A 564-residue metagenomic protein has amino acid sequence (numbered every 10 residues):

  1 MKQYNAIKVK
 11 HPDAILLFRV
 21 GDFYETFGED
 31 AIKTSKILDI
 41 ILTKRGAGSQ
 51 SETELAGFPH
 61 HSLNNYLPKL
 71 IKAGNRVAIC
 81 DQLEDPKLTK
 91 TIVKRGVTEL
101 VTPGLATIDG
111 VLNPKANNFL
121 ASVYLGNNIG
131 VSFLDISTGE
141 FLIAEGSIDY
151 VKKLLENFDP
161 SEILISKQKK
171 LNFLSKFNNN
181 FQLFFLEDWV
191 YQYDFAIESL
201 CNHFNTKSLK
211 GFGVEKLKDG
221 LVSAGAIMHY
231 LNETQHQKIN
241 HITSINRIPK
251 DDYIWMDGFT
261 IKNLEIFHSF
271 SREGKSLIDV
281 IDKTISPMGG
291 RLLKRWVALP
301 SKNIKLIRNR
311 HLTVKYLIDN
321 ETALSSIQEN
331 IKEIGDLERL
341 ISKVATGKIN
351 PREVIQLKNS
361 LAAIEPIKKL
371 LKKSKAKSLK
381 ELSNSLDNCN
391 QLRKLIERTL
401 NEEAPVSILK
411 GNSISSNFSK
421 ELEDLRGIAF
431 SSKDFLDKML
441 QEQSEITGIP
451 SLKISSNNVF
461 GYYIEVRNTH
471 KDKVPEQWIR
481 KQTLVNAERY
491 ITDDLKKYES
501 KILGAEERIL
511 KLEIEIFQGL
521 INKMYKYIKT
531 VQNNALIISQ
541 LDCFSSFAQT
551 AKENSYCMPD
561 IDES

Functional and structural regions predicted by a protein language model:
M1-Y316, S325, E329-K332, D336-A345 (+1 more regions): Charged catalytic and DNA/RNA-contacting regions of genome-maintenance and nucleic-acid-processing enzymes
K2-A6, D13, I521, V531 (+2 more regions): Conserved phosphate-binding elements of NTP-dependent enzyme cores
I307, N330, I334, S432 (+3 more regions): Intracellular alpha-helical coupling/juxtamembrane segments of multi-pass membrane proteins
L395, T399, Y462-W478, S555-Y556: Cytosolic, long alpha-helical scaffolding segments
N401, L484, E488-N522: Extended, charged coiled-coil "arm/hinge" scaffolds of SMC/Rad50-like chromosome-maintenance ATPases and other large
D434-I454, S555: Flexible, glycine/threonine-enriched loop-and-boundary segments that flank and lead into catalytic domains of large
K473, L536-S564: Conserved NTPase motor "head" modules and their coupling/switch loops across ABC/AAA+ ATPases, GTPases, and GHKL ATPases
